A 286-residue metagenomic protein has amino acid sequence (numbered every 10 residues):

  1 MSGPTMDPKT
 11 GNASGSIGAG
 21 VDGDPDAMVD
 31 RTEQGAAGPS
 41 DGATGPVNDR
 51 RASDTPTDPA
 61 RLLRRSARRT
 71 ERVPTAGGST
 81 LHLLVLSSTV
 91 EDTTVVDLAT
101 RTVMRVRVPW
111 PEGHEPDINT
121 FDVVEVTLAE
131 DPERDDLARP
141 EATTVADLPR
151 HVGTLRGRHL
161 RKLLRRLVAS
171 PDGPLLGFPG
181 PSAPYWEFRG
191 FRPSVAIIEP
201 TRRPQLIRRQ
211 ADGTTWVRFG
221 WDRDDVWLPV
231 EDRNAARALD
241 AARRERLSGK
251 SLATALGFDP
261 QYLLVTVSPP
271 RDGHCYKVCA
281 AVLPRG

Functional and structural regions predicted by a protein language model:
P4-A60: Intrinsically disordered, low-complexity terminal tails and inter-domain linkers enriched for S/T/G/P/D/E
D58-V90, P179-R223: Structural detector for short beta-strands of small beta-barrel domains
S87-E91, W110-I118, T127-A138, S268-R271: Short, charged beta-turn/beta-strand-edge "cap" motif at the junction between a beta-strand and an adjacent loop
S87-R107, D212-D240: OB-fold (S1/OB) nucleic-acid-binding surfaces
E112-E125, L252-F258: Short nucleic-acid-contacting surface segments enriched for D/E, G, S/T with interspersed K/R
A129-A169, L263-G286: OB-fold/S1-family single-stranded nucleic acid-binding modules
R218-G286: Glycine-rich, aromatic-bearing surface loops/beta-hairpins
